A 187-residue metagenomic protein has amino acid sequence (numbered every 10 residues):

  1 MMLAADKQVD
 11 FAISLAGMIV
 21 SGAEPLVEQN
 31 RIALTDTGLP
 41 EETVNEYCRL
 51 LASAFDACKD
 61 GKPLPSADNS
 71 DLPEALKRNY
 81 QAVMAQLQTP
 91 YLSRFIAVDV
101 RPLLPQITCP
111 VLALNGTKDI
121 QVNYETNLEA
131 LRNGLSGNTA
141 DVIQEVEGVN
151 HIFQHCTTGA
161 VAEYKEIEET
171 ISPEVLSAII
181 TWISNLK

Functional and structural regions predicted by a protein language model:
M1-I13, V20: Conserved hydrolase catalytic core segment
K7-Q8, L135-A140: Short helix-capping segments at alpha-helix termini
F11-I13, L112-L114, Q144: Hydrophobic/aromatic beta-strand patches that form the interior of the parallel beta-sheet core in alpha/beta enzyme
I13-P105: Accessory cap/linker subdomain of secreted extracellular hydrolases
I107, A113-N115, D119: Short beta-strand/loop motif that positions the catalytic acidic residue of the alpha/beta-hydrolase fold
T117-I120, E147-N150: Acidic beta-to-alpha connecting loop that harbors the catalytic carboxylate
I120-E129: Conserved alpha/beta-hydrolase "acid-adjacent" motif
N138, V142, V149-F153, T157-K187: Catalytic active-site module of serine/aspartate enzymes centered on a nucleophile-bearing elbow/loop
